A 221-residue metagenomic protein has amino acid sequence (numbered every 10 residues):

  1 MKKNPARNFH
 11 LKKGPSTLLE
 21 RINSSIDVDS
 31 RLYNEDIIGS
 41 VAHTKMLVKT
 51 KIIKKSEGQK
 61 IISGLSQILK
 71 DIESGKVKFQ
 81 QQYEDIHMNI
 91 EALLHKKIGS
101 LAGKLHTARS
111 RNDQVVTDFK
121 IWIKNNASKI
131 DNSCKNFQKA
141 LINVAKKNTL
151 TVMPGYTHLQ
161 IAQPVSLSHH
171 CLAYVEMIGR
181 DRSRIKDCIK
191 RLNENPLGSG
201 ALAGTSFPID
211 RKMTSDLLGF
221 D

Functional and structural regions predicted by a protein language model:
M1-G204, P208-L217: A helix-coil-helix interface module used to build multimeric assemblies and to scaffold catalytic/cofactor sites
D221: A glycine-rich, basic-preceded beta-loop-alpha segment at the flavin cofactor/substrate interface of flavin-utilizing
